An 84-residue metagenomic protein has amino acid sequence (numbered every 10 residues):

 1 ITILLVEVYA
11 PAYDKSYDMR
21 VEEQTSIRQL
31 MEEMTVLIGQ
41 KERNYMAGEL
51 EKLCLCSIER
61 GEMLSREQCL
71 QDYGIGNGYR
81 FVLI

Functional and structural regions predicted by a protein language model:
I1-I84: Ubiquitin system architectures
